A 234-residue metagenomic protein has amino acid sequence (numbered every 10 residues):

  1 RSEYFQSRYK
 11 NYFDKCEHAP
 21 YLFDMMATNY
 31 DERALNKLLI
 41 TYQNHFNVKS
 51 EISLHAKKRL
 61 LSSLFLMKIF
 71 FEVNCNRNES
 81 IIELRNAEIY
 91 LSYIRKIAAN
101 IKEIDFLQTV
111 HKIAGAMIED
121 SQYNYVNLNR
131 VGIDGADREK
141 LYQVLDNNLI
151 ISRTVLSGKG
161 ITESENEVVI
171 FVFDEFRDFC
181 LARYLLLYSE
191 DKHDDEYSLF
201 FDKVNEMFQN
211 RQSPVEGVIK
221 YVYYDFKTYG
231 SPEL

Functional and structural regions predicted by a protein language model:
R1-F208: Extended hydrophobic
E190-L234: Hydrophobic repeat-domain scaffold segments
